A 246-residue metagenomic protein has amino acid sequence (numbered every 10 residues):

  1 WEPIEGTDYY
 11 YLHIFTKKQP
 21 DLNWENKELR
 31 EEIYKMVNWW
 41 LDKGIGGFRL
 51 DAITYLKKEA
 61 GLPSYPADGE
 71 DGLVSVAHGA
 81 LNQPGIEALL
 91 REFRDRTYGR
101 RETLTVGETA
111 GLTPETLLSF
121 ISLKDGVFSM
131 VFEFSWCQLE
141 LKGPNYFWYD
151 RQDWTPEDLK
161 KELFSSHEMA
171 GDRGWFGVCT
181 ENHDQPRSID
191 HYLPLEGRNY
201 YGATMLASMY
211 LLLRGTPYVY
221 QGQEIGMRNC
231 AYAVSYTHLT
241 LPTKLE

Functional and structural regions predicted by a protein language model:
W1-L239: Active-site and adjacent substrate-binding regions of carbohydrate-active enzymes
H238-E246: Single conserved hydrophobic/aromatic residue that forms the stacking wall/gate of nucleotide- or nucleobase-binding
